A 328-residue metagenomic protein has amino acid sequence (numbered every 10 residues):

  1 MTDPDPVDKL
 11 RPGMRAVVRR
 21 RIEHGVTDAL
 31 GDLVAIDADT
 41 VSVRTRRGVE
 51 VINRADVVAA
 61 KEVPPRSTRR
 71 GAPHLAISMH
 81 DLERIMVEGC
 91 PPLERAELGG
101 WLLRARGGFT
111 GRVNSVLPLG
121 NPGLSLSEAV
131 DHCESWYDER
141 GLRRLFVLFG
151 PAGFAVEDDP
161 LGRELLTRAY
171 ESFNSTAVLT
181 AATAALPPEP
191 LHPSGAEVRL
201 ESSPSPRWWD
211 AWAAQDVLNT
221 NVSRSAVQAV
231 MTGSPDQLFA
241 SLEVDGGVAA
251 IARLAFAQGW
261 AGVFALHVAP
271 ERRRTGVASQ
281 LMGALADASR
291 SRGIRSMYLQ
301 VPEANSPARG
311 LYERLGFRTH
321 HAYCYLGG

Functional and structural regions predicted by a protein language model:
T2-G13, G25-A29, V34, E50-D138 (+1 more regions): N-terminal charged segments
T40-R46: SH3/SH3-like beta-barrel fold
R84, C90-R95, L102, S127-A213 (+2 more regions): Acyl-donor-binding surface of acyltransferase catalytic domains
G111-N121, G259-P270: Conserved acetyl-CoA binding element of GNAT-fold acetyltransferases
L126-S135, A265-P270, R274-S291, S296 (+1 more regions): Conserved acetyl-CoA-binding loop-helix of GNAT-fold acetyltransferases
L148-V156, P270, L299-R309, L326-G327: Conserved beta-strand-loop-alpha-helix junction that forms the acyl-donor binding cleft
F154-S172, S279, E303-A322: Conserved active-site alpha-helix within GNAT-family acetyltransferase domains
P190-A261, A265: Flexible, substrate/cofactor-facing loop regions flanked by secondary structure within enzyme catalytic domains
